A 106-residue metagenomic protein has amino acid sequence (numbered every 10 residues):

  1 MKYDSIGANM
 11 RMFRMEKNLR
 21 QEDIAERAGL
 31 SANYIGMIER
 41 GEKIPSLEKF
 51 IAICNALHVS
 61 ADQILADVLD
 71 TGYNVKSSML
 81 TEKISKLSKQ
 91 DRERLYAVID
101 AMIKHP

Functional and structural regions predicted by a protein language model:
M1-S5, L69-D70: A detector for short, charged/polar N-terminal pre-domain segments
A8-A25, A52, K86-K89: Short basic helix-loop element that most often maps to the first helix and adjoining turn of HTH DNA-binding modules
E22, N33, D62: Key DNA-contact positions within bacterial/archaeal DNA-binding proteins
G29-I44, A66-D67: Recognition helix of helix-turn-helix/homeodomain-like DNA-binding domains that insert into the DNA major groove
E42-N55: Short, basic-rich loop-to-helix N-cap that marks the start of a DNA-contacting helix
L57-N74: Short C-terminal boundary/hinge segments that cap the last helix of small helical domains
D70-P106: Interfacial/linker helices and their anchor residues that mediate assembly or domain coupling
